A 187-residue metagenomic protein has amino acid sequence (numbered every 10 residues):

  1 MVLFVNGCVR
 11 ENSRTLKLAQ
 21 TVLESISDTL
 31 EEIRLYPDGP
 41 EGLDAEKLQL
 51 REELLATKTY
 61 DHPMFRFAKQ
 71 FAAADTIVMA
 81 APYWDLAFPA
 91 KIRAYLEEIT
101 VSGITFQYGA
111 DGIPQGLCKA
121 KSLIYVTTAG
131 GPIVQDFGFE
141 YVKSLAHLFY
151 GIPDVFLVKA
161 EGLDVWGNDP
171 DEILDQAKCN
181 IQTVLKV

Functional and structural regions predicted by a protein language model:
M1, T29-E31, K121-L123, P153-D154: Residues at the starts of beta-strands that form the adenosine-phosphate
M1-V101, C179-V187: N-terminal beta1-alpha1-beta2 submodule of the flavodoxin-like/Rossmannoid cofactor-binding fold
V9-N12, A129-I133, L163-V165: Short histidine/acidic/glycine/proline-rich micro-motifs that form metal- and phosphate-coordinating active-site loops
I33, V126, V158: Hydrophobic residues at beta-strand termini and immediately following loops that shape nucleotide-binding pockets
A72, A90, C118, Y150-P153: Structured loop/turn residues at beta-strand edges in well-structured enzyme cores
V101-D111: Conserved nucleotide-sugar donor-interacting segment of glycosyltransferase catalytic cores, predominantly GT-B
G109-G151: Short, glycine-/small-residue-rich phosphate/pyrophosphate-handling segment
Y141-V187: Glycine-rich phosphate/pyrophosphate-binding loop and the adjoining helix
